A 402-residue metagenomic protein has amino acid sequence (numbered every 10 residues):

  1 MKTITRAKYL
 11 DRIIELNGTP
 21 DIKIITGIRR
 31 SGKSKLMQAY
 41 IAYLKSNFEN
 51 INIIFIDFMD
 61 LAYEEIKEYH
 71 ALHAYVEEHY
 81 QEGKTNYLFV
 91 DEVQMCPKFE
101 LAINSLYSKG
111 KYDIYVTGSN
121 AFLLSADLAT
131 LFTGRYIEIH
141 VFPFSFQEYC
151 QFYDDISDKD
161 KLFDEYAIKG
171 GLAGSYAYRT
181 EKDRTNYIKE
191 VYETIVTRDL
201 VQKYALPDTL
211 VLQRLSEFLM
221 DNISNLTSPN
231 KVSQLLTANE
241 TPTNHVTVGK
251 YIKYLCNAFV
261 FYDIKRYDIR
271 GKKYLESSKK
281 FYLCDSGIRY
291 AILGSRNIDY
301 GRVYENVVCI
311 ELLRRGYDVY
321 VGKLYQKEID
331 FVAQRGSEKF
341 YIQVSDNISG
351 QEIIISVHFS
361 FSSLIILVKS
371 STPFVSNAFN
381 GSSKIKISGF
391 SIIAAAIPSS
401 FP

Functional and structural regions predicted by a protein language model:
T3-P20: Pre-Walker A adenine-sensing motif
I25: Hydrophobic anchor at the beta1->P-loop junction of P-loop NTPases
K33: Conserved lysine of the Walker
L36, Y40: Hydrophobic positions on the alpha1 helix immediately C-terminal to the Walker A/P-loop
F48, A333-Y341, K384: Active-site beta-strand-loop-beta-strand hairpin of nuclease catalytic cores that positions key catalytic residues
I54-N86: Short glycine-rich substrate-engagement loop in P-loop NTPases that contacts/grips substrate
S119-A121, A126-L226, F259-Y262: Interdomain motor-coupling "hinge/lid" segment immediately C-terminal to the ATP-binding subdomain of NTP-driven enzymes
E181-K339: Accessory nucleic acid-recognition modules appended to NTPase machines
